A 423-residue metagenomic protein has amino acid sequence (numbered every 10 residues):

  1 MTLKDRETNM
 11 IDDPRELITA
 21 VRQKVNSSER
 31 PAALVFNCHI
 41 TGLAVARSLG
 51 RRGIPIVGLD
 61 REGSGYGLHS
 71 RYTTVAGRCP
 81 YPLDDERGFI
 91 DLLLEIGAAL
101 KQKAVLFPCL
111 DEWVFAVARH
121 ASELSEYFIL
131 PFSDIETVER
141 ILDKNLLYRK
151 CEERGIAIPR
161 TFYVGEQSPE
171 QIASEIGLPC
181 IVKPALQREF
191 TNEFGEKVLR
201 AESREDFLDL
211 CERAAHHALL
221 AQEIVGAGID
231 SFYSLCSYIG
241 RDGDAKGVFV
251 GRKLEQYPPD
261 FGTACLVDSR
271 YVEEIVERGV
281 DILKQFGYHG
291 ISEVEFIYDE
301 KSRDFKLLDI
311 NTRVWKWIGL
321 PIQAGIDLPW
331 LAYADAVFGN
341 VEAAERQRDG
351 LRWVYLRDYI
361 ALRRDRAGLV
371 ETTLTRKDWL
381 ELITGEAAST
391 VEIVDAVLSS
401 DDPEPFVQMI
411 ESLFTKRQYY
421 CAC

Functional and structural regions predicted by a protein language model:
P55, G77-C79, A99-L142, A157-R160: A short, GP-enriched loop/loop-strand-helix hinge that lies immediately N-terminal to, or at the N-terminal rim
G58-T73, P80: Short, glycine/polar-rich helix-capping loops at beta-to-alpha or helix-loop-helix junctions that flank or form
C151, A173-F194, H216-G228: ATP-grasp fold ATP-binding core
R160-T161, P179-L210, F232-S234, E255-V267: Glycine-rich phosphate-binding loop of ATP-grasp-fold ATP-dependent ligases
A201-P259, R270-V280, I297-Y298, D304-K306: Phosphate-binding site of ATP-dependent enzymes
L254-A264, N311-I326: Glycine-rich phosphate/pyrophosphate-binding beta-alpha loops
K284-G319: Conserved metal-phosphate-binding beta-hairpin within the catalytic cores of diverse ATP-dependent phosphoryl-transfer
A334-C423: Peripheral (often C-terminal) accessory segments that flank ATP-dependent C-N-forming ligase machineries
